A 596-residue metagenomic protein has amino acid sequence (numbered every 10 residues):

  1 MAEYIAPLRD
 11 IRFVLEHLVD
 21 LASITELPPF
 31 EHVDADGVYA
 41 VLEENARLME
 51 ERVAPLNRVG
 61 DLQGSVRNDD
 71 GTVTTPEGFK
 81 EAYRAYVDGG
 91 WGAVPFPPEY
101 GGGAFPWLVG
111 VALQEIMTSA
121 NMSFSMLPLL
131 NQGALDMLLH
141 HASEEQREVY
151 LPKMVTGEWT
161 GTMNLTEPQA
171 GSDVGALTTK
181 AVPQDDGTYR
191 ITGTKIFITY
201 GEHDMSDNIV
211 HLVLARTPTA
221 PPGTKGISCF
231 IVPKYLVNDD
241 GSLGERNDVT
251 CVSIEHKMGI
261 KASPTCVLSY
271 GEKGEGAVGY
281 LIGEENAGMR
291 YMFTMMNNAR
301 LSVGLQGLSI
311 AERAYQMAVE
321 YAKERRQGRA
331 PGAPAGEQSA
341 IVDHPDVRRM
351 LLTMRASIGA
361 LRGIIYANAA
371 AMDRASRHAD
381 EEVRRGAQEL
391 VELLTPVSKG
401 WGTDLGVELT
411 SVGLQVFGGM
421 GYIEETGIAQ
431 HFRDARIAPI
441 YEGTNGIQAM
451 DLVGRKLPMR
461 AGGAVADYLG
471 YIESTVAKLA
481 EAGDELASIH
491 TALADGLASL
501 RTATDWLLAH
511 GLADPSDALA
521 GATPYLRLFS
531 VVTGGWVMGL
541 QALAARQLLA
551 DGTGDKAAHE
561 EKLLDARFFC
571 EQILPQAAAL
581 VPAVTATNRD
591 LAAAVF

Functional and structural regions predicted by a protein language model:
M1-S125, V149, P582-F596: Amphipathic, small/basic residue-rich leader segments at the start of a protein or domain
M1-T25, G276-N286, M317, K323-E324 (+2 more regions): Acidic, low-complexity proline/glycine-rich segments
A2-I5, D10, G90, P183 (+4 more regions): Alpha-helix capping/hinge segments and adjacent helical runs
P29-H32, L62-T75, A287-S302, Q316-R355 (+4 more regions): Glycine-rich cofactor-pocket loops
A112, M459, T475-F596: C-terminal amphipathic alpha-helical interaction region
L130-N131, A142-Q184, A369-Q388, T395 (+3 more regions): Internal maturation/activation junctions in enzymes
T188-R246: A short core secondary-structure module
F197-T199, L236-V252, K257, P264-A299 (+2 more regions): A glycine-rich, basic-preceded beta-loop-alpha segment at the flavin cofactor/substrate interface of flavin-utilizing
